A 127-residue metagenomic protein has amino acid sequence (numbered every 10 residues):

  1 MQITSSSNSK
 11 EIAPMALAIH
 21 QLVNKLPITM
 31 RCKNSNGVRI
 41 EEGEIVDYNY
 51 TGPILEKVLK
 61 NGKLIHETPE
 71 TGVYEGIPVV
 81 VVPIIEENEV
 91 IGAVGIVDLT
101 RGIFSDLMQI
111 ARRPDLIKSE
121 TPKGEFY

Functional and structural regions predicted by a protein language model:
M1-V23, V97-Y127: Juxtadomain coupling helices with adjacent low-complexity linkers
Q2-T68: Structured interaction and signal-relay segments at domain junctions
N36, I40, G76-V79, Q109 (+1 more regions): Short, surface-exposed, charged/polar-biased interaction segments
Y50-Q109: Sensory/regulatory domains in signal-transduction proteins
